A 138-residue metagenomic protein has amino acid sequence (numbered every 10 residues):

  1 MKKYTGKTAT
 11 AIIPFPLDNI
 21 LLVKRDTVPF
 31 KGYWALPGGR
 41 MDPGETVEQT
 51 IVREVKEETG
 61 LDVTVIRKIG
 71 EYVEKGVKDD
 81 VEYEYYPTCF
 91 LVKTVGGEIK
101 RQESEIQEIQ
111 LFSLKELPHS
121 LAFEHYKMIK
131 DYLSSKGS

Functional and structural regions predicted by a protein language model:
M1-I20, L91: Conserved N-terminal beta-strand and adjoining loop/helix that marks the start of the Nudix/MutT-like hydrolase domain
K3-T5, Y33, D80-Y86, E103-I106: A generic structural micro-feature
I13, C89-K93, L111-S113: Short, well-ordered beta-strand micro-motif
N19-E57: Conserved Nudix-box catalytic region and its N-terminal flanking loop in Nudix hydrolases and closely related
K31-Y33, Q102-S138: Nudix hydrolase/Nudix homology domain
M41, Y72, T94-V95, I99 (+2 more regions): Hydrophobic pocket-lining residues within nucleotide cofactor-binding pockets
L61-E71: A short coil-to-beta-strand element that immediately follows conserved catalytic motifs
Y72-E98, Y132-L133: Active-site-adjacent beta-strand/loop module that shapes the phosphate/pyrophosphate-binding cleft
